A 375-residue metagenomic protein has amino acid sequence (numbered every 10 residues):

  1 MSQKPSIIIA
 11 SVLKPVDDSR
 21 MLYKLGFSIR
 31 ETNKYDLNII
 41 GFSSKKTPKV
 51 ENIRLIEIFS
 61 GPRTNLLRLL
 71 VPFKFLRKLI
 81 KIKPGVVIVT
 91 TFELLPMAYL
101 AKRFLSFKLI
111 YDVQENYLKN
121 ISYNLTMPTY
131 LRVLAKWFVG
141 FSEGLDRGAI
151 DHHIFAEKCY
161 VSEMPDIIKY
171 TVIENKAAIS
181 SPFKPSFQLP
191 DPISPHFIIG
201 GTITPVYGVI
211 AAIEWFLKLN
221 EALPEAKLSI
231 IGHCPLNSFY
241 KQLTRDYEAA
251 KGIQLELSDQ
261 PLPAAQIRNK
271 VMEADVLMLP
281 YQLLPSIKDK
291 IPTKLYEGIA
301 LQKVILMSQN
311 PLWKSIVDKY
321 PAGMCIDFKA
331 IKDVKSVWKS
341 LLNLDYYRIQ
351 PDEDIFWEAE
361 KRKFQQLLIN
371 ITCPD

Functional and structural regions predicted by a protein language model:
I7-A10, Q188-N220, L228-S229, K361: Conserved donor-binding/catalytic core segment of Leloir-type glycosyltransferases
I9-K24, V89, T204-I210: A short, glycine/small-residue-rich beta-strand->loop->alpha-helix junction that serves as a flexible
F27, F73-I80, P96, L100-F104 (+4 more regions): Membrane-proximal helix-turn-helix segments that form the acceptor-binding/catalytic region of lipid-linked
P165-I167, T171-V172, K176-S194, G208: Acidic anion/phosphate-binding donor-loop and adjacent secondary structure in glycosyltransferase catalytic cores
Y207, P261-K270, D275-E297, M307-S315: Nucleotide-sugar-dependent
G232, K241-N269: Nucleotide-activated donor-binding/catalytic signature segment of Leloir-type glycosyltransferases, i.e., the conserved
K314-S340: Change "using UDP/GDP/dTDP sugars" to "using nucleotide sugars
K329-S336, L342-C373: A charged, aromatic-enriched C-terminal amphipathic alpha-helix characteristic of glycosyltransferases across folds
